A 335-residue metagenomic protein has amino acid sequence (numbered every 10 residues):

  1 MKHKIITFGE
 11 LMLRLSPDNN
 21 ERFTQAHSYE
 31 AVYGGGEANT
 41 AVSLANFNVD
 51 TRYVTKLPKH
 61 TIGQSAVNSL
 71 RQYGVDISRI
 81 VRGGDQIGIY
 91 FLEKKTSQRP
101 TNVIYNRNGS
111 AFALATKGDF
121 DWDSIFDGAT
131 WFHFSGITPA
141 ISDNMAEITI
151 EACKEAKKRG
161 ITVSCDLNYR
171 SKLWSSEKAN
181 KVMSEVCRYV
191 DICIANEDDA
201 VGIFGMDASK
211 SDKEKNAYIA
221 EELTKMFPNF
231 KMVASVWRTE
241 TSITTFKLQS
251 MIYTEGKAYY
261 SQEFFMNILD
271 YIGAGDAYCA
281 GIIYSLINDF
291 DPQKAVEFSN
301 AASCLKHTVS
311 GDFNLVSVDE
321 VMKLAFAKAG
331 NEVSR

Functional and structural regions predicted by a protein language model:
M1-R22: Positively charged, low-complexity intrinsically disordered leader regions
T24-G34, E221, Y259-G273: Short pre-catalytic strand/loop immediately N-terminal to key active-site residues, enriched for Gly-Thr
V32, T40-D50, S285-N288: Alpha-helix C-terminal capping segments
G36-N46, T149-E155: Histidine-anchored nucleotide/phosphate-binding helix
D50-I137, V321-R335: Conserved N-terminal subdomain of the carbohydrate kinase-like
E155-T162, F227-K231: A short helix->loop->beta-strand "cap" motif at the edges of active sites that frequently abuts
L173-E255: Conserved phosphate/ATP/ADP-binding segment of small-molecule kinases
Q262-K328: Conserved post-catalytic alpha-helical subdomain immediately downstream of the catalytic base and nucleotide-binding
